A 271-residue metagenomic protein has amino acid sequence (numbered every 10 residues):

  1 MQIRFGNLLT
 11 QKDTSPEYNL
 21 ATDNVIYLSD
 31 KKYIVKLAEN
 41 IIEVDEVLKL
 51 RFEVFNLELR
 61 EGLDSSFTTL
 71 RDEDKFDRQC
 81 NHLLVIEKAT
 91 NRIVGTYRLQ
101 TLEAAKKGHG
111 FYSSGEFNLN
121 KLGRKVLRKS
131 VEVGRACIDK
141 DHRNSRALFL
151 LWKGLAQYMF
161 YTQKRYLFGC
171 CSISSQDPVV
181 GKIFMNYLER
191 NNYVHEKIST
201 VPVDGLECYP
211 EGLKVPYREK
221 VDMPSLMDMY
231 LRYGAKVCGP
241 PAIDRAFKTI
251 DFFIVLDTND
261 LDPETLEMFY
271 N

Functional and structural regions predicted by a protein language model:
M1-D30: Short acidic N-proximal helix/loop "leader" segments that mark the beginning of a domain or an inter-domain linker
D23-V94, R98-T101: Short amphipathic alpha-helix that is part of the acyltransferase structural core
K88-T90, D141-H142, T258-L261: Short loop segments at secondary-structure junctions
L102-K236, P241-T249: Acyl-donor binding region in acyl/amide transferases
K248-L261: C-terminal "cap" of GNAT-fold acetyltransferases
D260-N271: C-terminal non-catalytic accessory extensions
